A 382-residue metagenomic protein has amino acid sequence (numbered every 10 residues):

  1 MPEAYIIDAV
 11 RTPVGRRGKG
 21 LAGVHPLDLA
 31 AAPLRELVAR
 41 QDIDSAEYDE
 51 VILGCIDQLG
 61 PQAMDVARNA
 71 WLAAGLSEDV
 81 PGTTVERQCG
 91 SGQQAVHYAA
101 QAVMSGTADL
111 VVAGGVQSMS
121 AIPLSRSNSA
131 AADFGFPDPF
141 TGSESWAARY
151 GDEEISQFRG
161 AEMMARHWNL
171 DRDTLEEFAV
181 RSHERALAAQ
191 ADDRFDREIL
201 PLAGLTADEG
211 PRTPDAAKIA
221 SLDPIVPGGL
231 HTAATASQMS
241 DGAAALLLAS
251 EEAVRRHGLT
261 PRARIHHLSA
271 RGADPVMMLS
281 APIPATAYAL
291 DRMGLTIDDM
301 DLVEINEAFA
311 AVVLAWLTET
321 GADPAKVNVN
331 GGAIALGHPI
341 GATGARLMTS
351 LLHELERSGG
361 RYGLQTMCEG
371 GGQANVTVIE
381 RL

Functional and structural regions predicted by a protein language model:
M1-L27, E36, A217-S280, P284 (+4 more regions): Condensing-enzyme catalytic core mediating Claisen C-C bond formation in acyl metabolism
R11-T12, G23-L27, A31-A32, R40 (+3 more regions): N-terminal extracellular/periplasmic Venus flytrap/periplasmic-binding protein-like
A22-V111, V116-G135, I199-A207, V276-M277 (+1 more regions): Conserved beta-ketoacyl condensing-enzyme motif
V24, C55-D109, G151-S156, T213-Q238 (+3 more regions): Conserved catalytic cysteine-centered active-site region of acyl-thioester-dependent Claisen-condensing enzymes
L27-D42, V66-A70, A95, Q157-M164 (+5 more regions): Short, well-ordered amphipathic alpha-helical segments that serve as non-catalytic structural scaffolds within diverse
R87-Q117, A165-R194, A245-E252, P339-S358 (+1 more regions): Active-site-proximal alpha-helical scaffold in enzymes
L110-M163, H167: Flexible glycine-/small-residue-enriched beta->alpha junction loops that bind anionic phosphate/pyrophosphate groups
E162, F195, L205, H266-A335: Active-site pocket-lining segment
